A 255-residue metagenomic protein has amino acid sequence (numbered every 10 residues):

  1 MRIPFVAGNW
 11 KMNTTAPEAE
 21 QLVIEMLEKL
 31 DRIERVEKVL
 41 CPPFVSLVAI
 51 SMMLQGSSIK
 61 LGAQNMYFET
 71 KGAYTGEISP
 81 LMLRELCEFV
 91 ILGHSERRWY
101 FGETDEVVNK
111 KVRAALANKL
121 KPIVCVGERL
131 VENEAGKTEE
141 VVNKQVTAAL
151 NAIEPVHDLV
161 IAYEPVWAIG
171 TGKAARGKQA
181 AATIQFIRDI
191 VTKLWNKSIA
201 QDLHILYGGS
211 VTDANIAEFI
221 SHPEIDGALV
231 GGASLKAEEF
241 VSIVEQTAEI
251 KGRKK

Functional and structural regions predicted by a protein language model:
M1-K255: Active-site loop-to-helix "anion-binding N-cap" substructures in soluble metabolic enzymes
